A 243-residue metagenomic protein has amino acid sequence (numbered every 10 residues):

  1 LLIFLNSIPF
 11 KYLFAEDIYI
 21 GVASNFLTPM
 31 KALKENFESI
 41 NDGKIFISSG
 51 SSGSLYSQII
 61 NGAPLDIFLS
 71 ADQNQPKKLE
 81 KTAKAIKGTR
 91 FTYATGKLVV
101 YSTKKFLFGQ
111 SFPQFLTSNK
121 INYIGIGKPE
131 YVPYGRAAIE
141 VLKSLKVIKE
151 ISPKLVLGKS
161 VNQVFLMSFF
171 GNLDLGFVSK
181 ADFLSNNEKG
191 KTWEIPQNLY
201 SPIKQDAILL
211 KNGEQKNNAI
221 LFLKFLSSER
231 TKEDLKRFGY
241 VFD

Functional and structural regions predicted by a protein language model:
L1-P9: Bacterial N-terminal signal peptides
F10-F14: Signal peptide processing junction and immediate N-terminal pro/mature segment of secreted/exported proteins
A15-I40, F46-S49, G53, S57-A63 (+4 more regions): Exported/periplasmic ABC-transporter solute-binding proteins
